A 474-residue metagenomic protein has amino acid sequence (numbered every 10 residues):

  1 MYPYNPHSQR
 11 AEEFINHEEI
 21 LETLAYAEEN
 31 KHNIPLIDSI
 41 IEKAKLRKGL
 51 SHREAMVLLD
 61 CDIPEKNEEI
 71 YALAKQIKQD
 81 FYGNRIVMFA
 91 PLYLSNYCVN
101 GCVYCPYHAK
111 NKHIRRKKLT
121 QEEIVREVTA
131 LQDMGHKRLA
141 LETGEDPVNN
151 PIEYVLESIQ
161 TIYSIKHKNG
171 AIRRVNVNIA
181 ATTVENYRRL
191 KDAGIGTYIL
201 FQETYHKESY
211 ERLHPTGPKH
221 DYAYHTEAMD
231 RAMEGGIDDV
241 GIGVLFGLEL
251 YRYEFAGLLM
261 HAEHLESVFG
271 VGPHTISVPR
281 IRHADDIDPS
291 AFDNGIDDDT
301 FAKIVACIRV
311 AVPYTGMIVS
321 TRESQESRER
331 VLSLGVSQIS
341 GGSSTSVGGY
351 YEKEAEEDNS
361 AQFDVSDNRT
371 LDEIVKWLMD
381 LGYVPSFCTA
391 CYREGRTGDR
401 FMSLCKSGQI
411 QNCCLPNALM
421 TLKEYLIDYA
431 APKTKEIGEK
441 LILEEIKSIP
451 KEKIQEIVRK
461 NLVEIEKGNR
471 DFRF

Functional and structural regions predicted by a protein language model:
M1-F89, C388-T389, R393, P416 (+4 more regions): Flexible, acidic/Gly-rich N-terminal and inter-domain linker regions that tether and position cofactor-handling modules
Y82-G83, V87-E123: Canonical Radical SAM [4Fe-4S] cluster-binding loop centered on the CxxxCxxC motif and its immediate flanking residues
A90, V128, L156-Y163, Y187 (+5 more regions): Generic structural signal for well-ordered alpha-helices, preferentially at hydrophobic/aromatic core positions
A109-R126, A130-A232, D239-L248, G270-S277 (+1 more regions): Core AdoMet radical
T143, T197, Q202, A223-I287 (+3 more regions): Conserved C-terminal portion of the radical SAM core fold that forms the substrate/S-adenosylmethionine-binding
G257-H261, G272-T275, P279, G335-D358 (+1 more regions): Active-site pocket-lining/capping segments in soluble small-molecule metabolic enzymes
Y351-R369, I374: C-terminal helical cap(s) of enzyme catalytic domains, especially alpha/beta-barrels
